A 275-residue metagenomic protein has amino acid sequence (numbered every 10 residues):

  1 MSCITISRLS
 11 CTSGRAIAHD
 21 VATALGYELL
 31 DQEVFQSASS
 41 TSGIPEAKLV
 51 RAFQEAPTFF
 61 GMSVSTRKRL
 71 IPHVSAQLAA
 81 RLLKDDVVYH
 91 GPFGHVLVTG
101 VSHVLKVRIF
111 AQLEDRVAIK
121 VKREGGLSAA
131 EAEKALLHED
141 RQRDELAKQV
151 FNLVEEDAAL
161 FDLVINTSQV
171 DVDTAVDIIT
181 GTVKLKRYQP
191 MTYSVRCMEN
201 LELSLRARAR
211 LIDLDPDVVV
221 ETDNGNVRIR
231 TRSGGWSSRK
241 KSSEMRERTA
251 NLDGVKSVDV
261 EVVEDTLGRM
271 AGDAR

Functional and structural regions predicted by a protein language model:
I4-H19: Glycine-rich phosphate-binding P-loop
F35-Y89: ATP-dependent small-molecule kinase phosphotransfer cores that center on conserved nucleotide phosphate-binding segments
G100-R123, A130, L136-H138: Conserved phosphate-donor/acceptor-positioning beta-strand/loop module used by diverse small-molecule
A129-V172, E199-E202, R208-A209, D217: Small-molecule kinase domains that catalyze NTP-dependent phosphoryl transfer to phosphate-bearing small molecules
T180-L201: N-terminal presequence-like segments and adjacent domain-start helices
R206-A207, G268-R275: Short, low-order "capping/linker" segments at domain edges
A207, W236-D259: Short, non-transmembrane amphipathic alpha-helical segments
I212-W236: Short edge beta-strands and adjacent turn/loop segments
